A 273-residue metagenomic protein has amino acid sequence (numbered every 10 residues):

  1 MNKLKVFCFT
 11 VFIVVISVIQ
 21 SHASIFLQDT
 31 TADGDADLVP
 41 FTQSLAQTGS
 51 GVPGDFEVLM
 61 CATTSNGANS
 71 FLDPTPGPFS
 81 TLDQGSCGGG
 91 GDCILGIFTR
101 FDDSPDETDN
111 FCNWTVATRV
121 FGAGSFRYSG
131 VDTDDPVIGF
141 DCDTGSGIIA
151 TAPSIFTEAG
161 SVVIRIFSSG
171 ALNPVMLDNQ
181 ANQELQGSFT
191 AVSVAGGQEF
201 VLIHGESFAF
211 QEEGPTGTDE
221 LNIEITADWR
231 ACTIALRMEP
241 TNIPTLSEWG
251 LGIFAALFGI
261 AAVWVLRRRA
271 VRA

Functional and structural regions predicted by a protein language model:
M1-C8, W249: Bacterial N-terminal signal peptides that target proteins for export
C8-V18, L257-A261: Bacterial N-terminal signal peptides
V11, V18-A23, F208, E248: Intrinsic disorder/low-complexity segments
A23-P240: Primarily extracytoplasmic/secreted proteins and surface-exposed domains characterized by disulfide-bonded cysteine
E239-E248: Residue-level detector of functionally pivotal "anchor" positions at catalytic/ligand-binding pockets or at interdomain
W249-R268: A cross-kingdom C-terminal cell-surface attachment/processing module
R269-A273: Short, charged juxtamembrane terminal tails flanking transmembrane helices
